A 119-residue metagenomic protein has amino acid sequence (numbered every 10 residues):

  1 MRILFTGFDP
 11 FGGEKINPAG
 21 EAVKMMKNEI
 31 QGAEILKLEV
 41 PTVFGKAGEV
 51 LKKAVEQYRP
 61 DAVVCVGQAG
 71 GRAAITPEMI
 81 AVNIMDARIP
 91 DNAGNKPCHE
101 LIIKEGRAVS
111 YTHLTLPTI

Functional and structural regions predicted by a protein language model:
I3-M26: N-terminal beta1-alpha1 ligand-phosphate binding loop
P10, G70, T118: Short, glycine/acidic-enriched loop or turn micro-motifs at the edges of active sites
G13, F44-G48, G71-T76: Short active-site-adjacent helix-start/loop capping segments
N17-E21, T42, K46, V50 (+1 more regions): Conserved active-site and cofactor/substrate-binding residues in soluble primary-metabolism enzymes
P18-E21, K52-K53, P77-A81: Short, glycine/charged-enriched secondary-structure capping and boundary segments
Q31, I35-Q68: Catalytic-core regions of hydrolytic enzymes
D61-K104: Active-site microenvironments of hydrolase-like enzyme catalytic domains
T112-T118: Conserved small/polar residues in nucleotide/adenosyl-binding loops
